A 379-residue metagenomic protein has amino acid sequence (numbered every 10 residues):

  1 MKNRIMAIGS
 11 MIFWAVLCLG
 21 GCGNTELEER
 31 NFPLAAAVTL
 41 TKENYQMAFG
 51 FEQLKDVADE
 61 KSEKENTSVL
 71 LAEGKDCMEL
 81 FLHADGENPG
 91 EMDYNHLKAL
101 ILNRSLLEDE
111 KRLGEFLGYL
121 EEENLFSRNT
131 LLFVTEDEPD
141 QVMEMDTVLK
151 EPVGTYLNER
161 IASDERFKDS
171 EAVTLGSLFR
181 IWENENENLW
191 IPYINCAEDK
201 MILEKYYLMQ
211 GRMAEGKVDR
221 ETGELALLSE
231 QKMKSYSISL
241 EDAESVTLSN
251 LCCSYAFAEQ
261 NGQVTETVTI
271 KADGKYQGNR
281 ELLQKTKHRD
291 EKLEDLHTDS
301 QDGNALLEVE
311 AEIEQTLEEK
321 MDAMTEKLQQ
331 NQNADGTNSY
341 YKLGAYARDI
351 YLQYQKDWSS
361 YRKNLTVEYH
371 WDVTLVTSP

Functional and structural regions predicted by a protein language model:
N3-S10, W14, C18-P379: Membrane-proximal alpha-helical signals and transmembrane carboxylates
